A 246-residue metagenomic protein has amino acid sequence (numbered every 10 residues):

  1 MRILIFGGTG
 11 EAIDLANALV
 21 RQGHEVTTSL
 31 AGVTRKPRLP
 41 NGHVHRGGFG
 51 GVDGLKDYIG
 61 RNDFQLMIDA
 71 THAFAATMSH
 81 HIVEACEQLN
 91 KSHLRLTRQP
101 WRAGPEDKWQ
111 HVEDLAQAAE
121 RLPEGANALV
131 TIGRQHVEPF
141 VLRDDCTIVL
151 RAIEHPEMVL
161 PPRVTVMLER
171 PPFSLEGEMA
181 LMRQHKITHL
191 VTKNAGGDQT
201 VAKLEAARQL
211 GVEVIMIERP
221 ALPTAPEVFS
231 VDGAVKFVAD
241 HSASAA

Functional and structural regions predicted by a protein language model:
I3-G32: N-terminal basic/disordered segments at the start of proteins
T27-G50, D107, V159-V164: N-terminal beta-loop-helix "entrance" segment that forms/cooperates in small-molecule cofactor or anionic ligand
S29-K36, L96-R102, L115, R134-H136 (+2 more regions): Short, polar loop motifs at secondary-structure junctions
G42-I59, L168-G177: Glycine-rich, highly charged phosphate/nucleotide-binding loops
K56-L115: Glycine/small-residue-rich loop that forms an oxyanion/phosphate-binding "nest" at active or ligand-binding sites
A116-V149: Internal active-site segments that recognize and position negatively charged phosphoryl groups and nucleotide moieties
F140-P171: Histidine/lysine/aspartate-rich catalytic loop segments that bind and position anionic ligands
R163-L210, V214-R219: A C-terminal functional module that forms or caps the active site or interfaces directly with catalytic machinery
